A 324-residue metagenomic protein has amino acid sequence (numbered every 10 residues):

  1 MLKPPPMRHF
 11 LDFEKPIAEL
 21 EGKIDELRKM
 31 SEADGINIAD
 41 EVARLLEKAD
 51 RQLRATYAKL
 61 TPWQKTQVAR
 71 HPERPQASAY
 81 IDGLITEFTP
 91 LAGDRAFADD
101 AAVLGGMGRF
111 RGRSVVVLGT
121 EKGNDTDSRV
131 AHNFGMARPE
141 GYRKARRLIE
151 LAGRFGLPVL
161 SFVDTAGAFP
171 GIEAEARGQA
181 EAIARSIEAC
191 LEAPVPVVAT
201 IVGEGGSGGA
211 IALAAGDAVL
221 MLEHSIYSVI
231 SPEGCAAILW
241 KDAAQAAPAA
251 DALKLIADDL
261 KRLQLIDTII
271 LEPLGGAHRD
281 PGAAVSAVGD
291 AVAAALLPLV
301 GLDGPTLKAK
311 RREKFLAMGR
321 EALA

Functional and structural regions predicted by a protein language model:
L2-S114, G282-A324: Intrinsically disordered, low-complexity segments enriched in small/flexible residues
P6, T66-A69, V130-F134, G275-H278: Short hinge/gating elements
L20, T61, V117, D164 (+3 more regions): Terminal peptide-recognition signature
I38-E41, G141-R143, C235: Short, motif-level signal for alpha-helix interfacial/capping segments enriched in acidic residues and aromatics/proline
P75-A77, D125-D127, F169-G171: Short active-site-adjacent helix-start/loop capping segments
E87, F97-D99, G105, F110-F162 (+1 more regions): Glycine-rich beta-alpha loop segments
V163-A293, L297, G301: Conserved catalytic cores of soluble enzyme domains, especially glycine-rich substrate-binding beta-alpha loops
